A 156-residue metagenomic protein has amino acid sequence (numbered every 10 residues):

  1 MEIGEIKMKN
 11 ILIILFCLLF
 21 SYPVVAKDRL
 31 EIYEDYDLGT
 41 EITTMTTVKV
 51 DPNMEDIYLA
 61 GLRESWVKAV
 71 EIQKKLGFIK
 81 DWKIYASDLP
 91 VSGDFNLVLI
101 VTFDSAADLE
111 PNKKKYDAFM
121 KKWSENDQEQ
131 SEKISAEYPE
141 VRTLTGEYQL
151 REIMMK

Functional and structural regions predicted by a protein language model:
M1-K7: Short, Lys/Arg-enriched N-terminal segments with co-localized hydrophobic residues within the first ~10-30 amino acids
I11-F20: Sec-dependent N-terminal signal peptides
Y22-A26: Sec/Tat signal peptide C-region and signal peptidase I cleavage site
K27-Y33, K68, I72-K80, I100-Y148: An amphipathic, aromatic/His-enriched active-site/gating alpha helix that lines ligand/cofactor pockets
L30-Y36, A86-D88: Short beta-strand/turn micro-motifs at beta-sheet edges
L38-N53: Acidic/histidine-rich, surface-exposed loop or edge segments in extracytoplasmic proteins
L59-A60, D94-N96, E110-K114: Short, solvent-exposed loop/turn and secondary-structure capping segments
D88-V101: Charged, often glycine-rich, active-site loop that binds/positions anionic groups
